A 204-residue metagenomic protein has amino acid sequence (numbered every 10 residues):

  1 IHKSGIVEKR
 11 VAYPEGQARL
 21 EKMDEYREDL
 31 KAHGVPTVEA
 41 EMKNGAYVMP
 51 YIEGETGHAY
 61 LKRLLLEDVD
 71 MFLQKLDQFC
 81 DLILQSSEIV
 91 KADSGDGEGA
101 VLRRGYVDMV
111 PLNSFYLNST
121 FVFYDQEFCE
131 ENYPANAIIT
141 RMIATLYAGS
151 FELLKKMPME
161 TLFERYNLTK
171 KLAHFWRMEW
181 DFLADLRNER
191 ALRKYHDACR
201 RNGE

Functional and structural regions predicted by a protein language model:
I1-D29: ATP-binding glycine-rich loop module of kinase domains
H2, E41-M42, Y116, P134: Generic beta-strand structural signal
I6, Y47, T120-F121: Hydrophobic residues embedded in beta-strands of well-ordered beta-sheets
Y13-G16, E55, C129-E130: Short acidic, S/G/P-rich loop/turn micro-motifs used as interaction or catalytic elements
G16-M23, Y60-L61, N132-P134: Active-site-adjacent loop/helix micro-motif of nuclease/hydrolase catalytic cores
T37-V90: Conserved structural core of kinase catalytic domains
G95-K155: Catalytic activation segment of kinase domains across protein kinase-like and atypical kinase folds
Y133-E204: Helical subdomain adjoining the active site within ATP-dependent kinase catalytic cores
